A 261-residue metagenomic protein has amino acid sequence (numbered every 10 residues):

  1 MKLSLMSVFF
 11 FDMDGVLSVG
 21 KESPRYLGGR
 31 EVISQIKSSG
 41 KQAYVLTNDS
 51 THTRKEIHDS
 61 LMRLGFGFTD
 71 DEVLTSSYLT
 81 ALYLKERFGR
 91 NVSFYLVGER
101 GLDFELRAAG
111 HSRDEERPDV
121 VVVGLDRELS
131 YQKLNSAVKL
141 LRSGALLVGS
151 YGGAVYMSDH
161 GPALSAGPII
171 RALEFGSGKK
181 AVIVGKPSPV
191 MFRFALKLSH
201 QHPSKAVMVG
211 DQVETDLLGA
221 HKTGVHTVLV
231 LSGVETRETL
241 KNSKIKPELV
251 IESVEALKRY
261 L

Functional and structural regions predicted by a protein language model:
K2-M13, L17-S39, K55-D71, A81-L261: Asp-based, Mg2+/Mn2+-dependent phosphohydrolase catalytic module
D49: Conserved phosphate/oxyanion-binding catalytic-loop motifs
